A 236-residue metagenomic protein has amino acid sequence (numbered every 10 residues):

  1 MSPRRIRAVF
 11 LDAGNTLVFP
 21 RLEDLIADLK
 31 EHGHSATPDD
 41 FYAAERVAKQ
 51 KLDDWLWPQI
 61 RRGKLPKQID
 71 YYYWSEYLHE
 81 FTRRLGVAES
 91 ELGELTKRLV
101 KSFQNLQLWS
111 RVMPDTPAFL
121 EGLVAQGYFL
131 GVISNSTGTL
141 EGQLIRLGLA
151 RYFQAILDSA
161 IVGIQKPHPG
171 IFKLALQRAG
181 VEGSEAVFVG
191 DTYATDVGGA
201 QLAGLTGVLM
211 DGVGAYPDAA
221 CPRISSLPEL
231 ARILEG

Functional and structural regions predicted by a protein language model:
M1-T16, D39, S90-L95, P117-V124 (+1 more regions): Asp-based, Mg2+/Mn2+-dependent phosphohydrolase catalytic module
S2-P114: N-terminal helical cap/lid subdomain that shapes the substrate entry/recognition surface in HAD-like hydrolases
